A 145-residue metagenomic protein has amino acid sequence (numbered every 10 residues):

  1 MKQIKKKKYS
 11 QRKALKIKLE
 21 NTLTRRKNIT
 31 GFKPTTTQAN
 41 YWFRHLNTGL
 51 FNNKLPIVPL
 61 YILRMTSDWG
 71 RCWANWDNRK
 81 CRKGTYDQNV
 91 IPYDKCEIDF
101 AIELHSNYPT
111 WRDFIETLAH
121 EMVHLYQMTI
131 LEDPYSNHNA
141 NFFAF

Functional and structural regions predicted by a protein language model:
M1-E116, L125-F145: Active-site-proximal or metal-binding-adjacent scaffold patches in catalytic folds
E121: Walker B catalytic acidic pair
